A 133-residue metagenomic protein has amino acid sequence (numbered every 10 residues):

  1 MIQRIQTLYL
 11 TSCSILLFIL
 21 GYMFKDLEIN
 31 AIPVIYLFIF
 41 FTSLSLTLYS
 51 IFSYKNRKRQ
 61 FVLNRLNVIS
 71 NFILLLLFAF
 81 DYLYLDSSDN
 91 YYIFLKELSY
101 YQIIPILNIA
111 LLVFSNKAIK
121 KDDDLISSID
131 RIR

Functional and structural regions predicted by a protein language model:
M1-A31, Y36-F40: N-terminal signal-anchor transmembrane alpha-helix
Q3, S53, R57-Q60, D123-I129: Juxtamembrane membrane-water interface segments of multi-pass membrane proteins, especially cytoplasmic-side
T7-S12, F40-F41, R65-I69, Q102-I106: Hydrophobic H-region at the start of alpha-helical membrane spans
L8, I15-D26, L48-K55, L76-S87 (+1 more regions): Structural signature of transmembrane alpha-helix termini at the membrane-water interface
L27-L85: The feature represents the first ordered module of a protein
Y84-L98: Membrane-interfacial helix-loop-helix connectors in multipass membrane proteins
F94-L111: Individual transmembrane alpha-helices with interfacial aromatic-anchor signatures
S115-R133: Cytosolic juxtamembrane helix at the C-terminal end of the final transmembrane segment
